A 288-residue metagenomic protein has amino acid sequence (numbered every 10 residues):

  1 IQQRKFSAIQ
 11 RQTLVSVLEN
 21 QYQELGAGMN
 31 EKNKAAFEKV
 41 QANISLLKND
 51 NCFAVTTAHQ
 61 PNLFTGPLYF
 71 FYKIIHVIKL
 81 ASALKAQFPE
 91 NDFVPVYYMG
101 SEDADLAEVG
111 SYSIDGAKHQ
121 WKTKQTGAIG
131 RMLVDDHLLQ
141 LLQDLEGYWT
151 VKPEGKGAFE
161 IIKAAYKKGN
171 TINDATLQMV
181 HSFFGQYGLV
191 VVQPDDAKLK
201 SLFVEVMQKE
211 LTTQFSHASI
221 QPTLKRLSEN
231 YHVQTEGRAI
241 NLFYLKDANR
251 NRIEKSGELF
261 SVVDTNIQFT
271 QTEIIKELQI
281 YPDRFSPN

Functional and structural regions predicted by a protein language model:
I1-N288: N-terminal targeting/trafficking signals and adjacent low-complexity tails
